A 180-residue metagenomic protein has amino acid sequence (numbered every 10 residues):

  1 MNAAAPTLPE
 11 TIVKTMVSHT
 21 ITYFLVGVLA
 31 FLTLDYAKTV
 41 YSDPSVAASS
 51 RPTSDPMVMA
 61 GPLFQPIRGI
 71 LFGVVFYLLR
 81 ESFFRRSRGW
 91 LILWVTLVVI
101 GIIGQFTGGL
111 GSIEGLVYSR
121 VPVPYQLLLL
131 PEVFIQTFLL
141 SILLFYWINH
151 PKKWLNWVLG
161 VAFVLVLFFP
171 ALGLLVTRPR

Functional and structural regions predicted by a protein language model:
M1-R180: Juxtamembrane/disordered regions of integral membrane proteins
